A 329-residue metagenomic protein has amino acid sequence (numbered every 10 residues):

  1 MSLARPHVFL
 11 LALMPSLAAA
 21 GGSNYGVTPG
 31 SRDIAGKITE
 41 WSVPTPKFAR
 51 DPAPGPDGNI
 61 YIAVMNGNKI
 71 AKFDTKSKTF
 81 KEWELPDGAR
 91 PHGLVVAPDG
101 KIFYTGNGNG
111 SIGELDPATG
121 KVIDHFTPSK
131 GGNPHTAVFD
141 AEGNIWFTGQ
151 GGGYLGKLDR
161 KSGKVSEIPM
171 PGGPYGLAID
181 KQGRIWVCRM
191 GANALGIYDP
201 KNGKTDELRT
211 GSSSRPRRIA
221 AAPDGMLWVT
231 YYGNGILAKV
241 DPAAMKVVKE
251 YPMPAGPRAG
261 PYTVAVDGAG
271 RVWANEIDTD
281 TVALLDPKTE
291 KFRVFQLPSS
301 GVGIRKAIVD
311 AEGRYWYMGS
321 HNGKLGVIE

Functional and structural regions predicted by a protein language model:
Y25-K47: A short helix->beta-strand "capping" segment at the edge of beta-propeller domains
T39-K69: Beta-strand-rich domains and repeat architectures in extracellular enzymes and scaffolds, especially beta-propellers
T39-S42, T79-E84, K121-T127, K164-P169 (+3 more regions): A short beta-strand motif characteristic of beta-propeller blades
T45-D57, D87-D99, S129-E142, P171-R184 (+5 more regions): Beta-rich, blade/repeat-based domains predominating in secreted/periplasmic proteins but also intracellular
I60-N66, I102-N109, I145-G151, I185-A192 (+3 more regions): Conserved beta-strand positions in repeat-built beta-propeller and related beta-rich domains
N68-I70, G110-I112, G153-L155, N193-L195 (+3 more regions): Structural signal for beta-propeller blades
D74-K78, D116-G120, D159-G163, D199-G203 (+3 more regions): Short loop/turn segments that connect beta-strands within beta-propeller blades
V302-E329: Blade-level signature of beta-propeller repeat domains, shared across WD40, Kelch, NHL, RCC1 and BNR/Asp-box propellers
